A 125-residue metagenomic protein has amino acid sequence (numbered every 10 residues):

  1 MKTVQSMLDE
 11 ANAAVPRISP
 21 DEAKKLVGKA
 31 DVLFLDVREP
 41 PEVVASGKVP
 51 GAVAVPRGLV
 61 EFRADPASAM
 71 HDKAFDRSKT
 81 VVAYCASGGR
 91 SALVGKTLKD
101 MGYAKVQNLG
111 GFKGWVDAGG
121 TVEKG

Functional and structural regions predicted by a protein language model:
M1-V32, P40-T80, G89-G125: Rhodanese-like catalytic fold shared by cysteine-dependent sulfurtransferases and DSP/PTP-type phosphatases
L35: Active-site flanking residues adjacent to catalytic metal/cofactor-binding acidic residues
Y84: Short, surface-exposed ligand- or partner-binding patches at beta-edge/loop junctions that are enriched in aromatics
